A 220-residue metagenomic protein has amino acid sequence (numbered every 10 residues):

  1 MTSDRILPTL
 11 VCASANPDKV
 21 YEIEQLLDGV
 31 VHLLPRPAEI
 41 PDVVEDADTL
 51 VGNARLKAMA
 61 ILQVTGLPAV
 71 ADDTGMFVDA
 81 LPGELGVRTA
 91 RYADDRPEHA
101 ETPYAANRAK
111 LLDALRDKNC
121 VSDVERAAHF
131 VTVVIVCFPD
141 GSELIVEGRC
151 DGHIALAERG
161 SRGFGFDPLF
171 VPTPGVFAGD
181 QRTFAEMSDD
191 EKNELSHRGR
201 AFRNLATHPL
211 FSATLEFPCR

Functional and structural regions predicted by a protein language model:
T2-V11, P17-R220: Anionic-ligand binding patches
